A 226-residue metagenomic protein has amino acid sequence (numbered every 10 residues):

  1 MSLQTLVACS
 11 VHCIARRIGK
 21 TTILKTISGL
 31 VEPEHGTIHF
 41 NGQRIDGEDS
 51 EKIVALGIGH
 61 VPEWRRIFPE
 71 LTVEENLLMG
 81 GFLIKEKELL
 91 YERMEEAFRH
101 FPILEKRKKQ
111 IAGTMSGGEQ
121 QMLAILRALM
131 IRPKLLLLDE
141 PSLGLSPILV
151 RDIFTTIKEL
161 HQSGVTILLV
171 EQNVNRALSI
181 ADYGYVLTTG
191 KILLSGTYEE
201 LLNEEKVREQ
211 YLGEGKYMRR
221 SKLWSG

Functional and structural regions predicted by a protein language model:
M1-G226: Glycine-rich phosphate-binding loops of nucleotide-dependent enzymes
